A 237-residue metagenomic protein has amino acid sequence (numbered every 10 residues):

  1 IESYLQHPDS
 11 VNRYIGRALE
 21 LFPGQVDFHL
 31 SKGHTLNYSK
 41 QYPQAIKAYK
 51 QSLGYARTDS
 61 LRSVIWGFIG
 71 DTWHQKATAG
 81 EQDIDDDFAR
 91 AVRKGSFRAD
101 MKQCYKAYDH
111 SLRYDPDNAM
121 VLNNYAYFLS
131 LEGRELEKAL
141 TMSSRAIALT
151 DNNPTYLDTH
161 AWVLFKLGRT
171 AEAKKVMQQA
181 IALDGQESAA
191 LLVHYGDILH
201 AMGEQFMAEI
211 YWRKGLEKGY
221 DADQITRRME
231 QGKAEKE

Functional and structural regions predicted by a protein language model:
L5, S39, K76, R98 (+4 more regions): Structural motif corresponding to the intra-repeat A-B loop/turn of tetratricopeptide repeats
G16-E20, L53-R57, K106-R113, S144-A148 (+2 more regions): Conserved structural position within tetratricopeptide repeats
P23, R57-S60, P116, D151 (+2 more regions): Short coil turns that delineate tetratricopeptide repeat
F28, R62-I65, V121, Y156 (+2 more regions): TPR alpha-solenoid repeat register
S31, I65-F68, N124, T159 (+2 more regions): Canonical tetratricopeptide repeat
H34, D71, T78, Y127-F128 (+3 more regions): Residue-level recognition of tetratricopeptide repeat
